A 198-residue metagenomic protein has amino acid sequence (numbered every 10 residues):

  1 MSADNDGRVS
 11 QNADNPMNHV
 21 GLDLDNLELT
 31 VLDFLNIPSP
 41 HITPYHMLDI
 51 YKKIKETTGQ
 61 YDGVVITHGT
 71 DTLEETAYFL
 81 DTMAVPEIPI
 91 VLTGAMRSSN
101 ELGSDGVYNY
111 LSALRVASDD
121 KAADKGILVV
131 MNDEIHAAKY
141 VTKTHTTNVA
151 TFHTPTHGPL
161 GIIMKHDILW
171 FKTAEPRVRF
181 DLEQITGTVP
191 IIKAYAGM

Functional and structural regions predicted by a protein language model:
M1-K55: ATP/NTP phosphate-donor binding region
M1-S2, D71-A77, N109-Y110: Short glycine/serine/threonine-rich phosphate/pyrophosphate-binding segments that cradle anionic phosphate groups
S10-D23, A137-M198: Accessory alpha-helical/coil subdomains and C-terminal extensions that flank or cap enzyme catalytic cores
D23, I54-T57, M83, A117-D120: Hydrophobic helix-cap positions at the C-terminus of alpha-helices in RecA-like/P-loop ATPase nucleotide-binding cores
T58-D62: Short acidic/histidine-rich motifs immediately flanking catalytic phosphotransfer sites in two-component signaling
G63, E87-V91, G126: Proline-centered loop/turn at the N-terminus of a beta-strand
G69-I88: Short Gly/Thr/Asp-enriched flexible loops that form oxyanion-binding sites at enzyme active sites
L92-M164: Internal gly/pro-rich beta-alpha loop/helix module that stabilizes soluble enzyme cofactors or their anionic handles
